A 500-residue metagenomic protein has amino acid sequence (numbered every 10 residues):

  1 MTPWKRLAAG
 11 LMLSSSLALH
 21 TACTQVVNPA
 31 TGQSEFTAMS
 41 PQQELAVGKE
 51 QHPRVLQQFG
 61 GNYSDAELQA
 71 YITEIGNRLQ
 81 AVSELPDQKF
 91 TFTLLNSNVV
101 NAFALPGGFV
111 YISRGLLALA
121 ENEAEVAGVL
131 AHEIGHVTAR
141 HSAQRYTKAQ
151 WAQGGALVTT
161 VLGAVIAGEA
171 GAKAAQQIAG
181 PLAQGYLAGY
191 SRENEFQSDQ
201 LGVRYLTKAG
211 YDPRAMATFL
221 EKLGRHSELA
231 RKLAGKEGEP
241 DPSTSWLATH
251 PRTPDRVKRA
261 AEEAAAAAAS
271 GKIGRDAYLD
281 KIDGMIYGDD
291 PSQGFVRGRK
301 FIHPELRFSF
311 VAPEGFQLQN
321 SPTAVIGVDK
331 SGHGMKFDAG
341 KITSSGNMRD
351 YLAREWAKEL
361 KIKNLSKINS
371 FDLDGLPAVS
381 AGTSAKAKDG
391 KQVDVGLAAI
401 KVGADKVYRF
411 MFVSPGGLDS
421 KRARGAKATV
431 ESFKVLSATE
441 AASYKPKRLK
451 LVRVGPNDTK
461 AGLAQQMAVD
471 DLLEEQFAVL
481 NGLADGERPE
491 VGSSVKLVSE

Functional and structural regions predicted by a protein language model:
P3-M12, S16-A312, Q317, S321-A324 (+3 more regions): A Zn2+-metalloprotease active-site environment signal
A46, F196, V311, G455 (+2 more regions): Residue-level recognition of short, solvent-exposed, well-ordered loop/turn junctions that link secondary-structure
A127, A267, F410-P446: Surface-exposed amphipathic alpha-helical segments
F337-A339, D405-G416: Short, well-ordered beta-strand elements
R354-K406: Signature of long, low-cysteine stretches enriched in small and polar/charged residues
G417-S420, D470, L483-G486: Short solvent-exposed coil/turn linkers within tandem alpha-helical repeat scaffolds
E440-D471, S493: Primarily a LysM-type cell-wall glycan-binding module
L473-E500: Extracellular LysM carbohydrate-binding repeats and other cell-envelope/extracellular binding modules
